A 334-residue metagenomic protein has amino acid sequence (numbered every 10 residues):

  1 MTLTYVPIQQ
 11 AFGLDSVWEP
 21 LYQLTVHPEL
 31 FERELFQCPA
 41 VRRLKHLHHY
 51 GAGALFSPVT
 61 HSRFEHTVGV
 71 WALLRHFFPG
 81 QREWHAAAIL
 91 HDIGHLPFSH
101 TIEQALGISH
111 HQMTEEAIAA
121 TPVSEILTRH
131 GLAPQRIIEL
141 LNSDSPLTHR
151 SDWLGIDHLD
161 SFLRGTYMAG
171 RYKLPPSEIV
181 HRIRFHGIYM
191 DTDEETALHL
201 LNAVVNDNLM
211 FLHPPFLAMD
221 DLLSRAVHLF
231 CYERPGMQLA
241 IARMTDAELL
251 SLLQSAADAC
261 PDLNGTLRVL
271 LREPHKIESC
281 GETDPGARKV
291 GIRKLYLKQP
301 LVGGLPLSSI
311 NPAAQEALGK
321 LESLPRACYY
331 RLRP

Functional and structural regions predicted by a protein language model:
M1-H85, P97, E103, G107-P334: Histidine-centered, transition-metal-coordinating active-site segments
W84-D92: Short alpha-helical catalytic segment bearing the HExxH-like zincin motif of zinc-dependent metalloproteases
